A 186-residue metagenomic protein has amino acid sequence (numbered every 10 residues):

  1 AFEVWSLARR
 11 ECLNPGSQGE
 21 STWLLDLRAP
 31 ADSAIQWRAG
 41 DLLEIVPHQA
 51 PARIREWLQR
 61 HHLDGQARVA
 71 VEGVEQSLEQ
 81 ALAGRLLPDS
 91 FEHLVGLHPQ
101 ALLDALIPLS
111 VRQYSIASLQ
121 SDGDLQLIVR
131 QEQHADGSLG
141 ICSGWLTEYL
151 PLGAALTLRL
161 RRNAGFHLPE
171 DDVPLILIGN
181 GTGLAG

Functional and structural regions predicted by a protein language model:
A1-G186: FNR-like FAD-binding dehydrogenase module
